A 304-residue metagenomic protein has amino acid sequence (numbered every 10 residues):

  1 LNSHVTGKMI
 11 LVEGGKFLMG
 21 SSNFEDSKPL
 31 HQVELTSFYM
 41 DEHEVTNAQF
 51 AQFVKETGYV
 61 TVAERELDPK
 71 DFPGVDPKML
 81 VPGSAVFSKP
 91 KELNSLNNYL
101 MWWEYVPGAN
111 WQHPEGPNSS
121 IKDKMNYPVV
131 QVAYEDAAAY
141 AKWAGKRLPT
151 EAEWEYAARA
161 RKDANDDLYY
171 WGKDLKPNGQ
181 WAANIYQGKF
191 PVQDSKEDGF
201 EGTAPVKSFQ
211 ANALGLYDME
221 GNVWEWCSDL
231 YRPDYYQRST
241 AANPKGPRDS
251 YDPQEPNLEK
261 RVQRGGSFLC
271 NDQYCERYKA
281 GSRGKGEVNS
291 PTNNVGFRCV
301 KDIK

Functional and structural regions predicted by a protein language model:
V5-M19: Mature N-terminal segment immediately following signal peptide/propeptide cleavage in secreted/periplasmic
E13, E34-T36, D41, K55 (+4 more regions): A secondary-structure boundary/capping signal
F17-T36, P117-S120: Short, conserved catalytic-motif segment at the N-terminal edge
L18, E66-A280, V288-P291: Functional-site microenvironments in short loops/helix caps that host divalent-cation chemistry
F38, F53-V62, A144, R161: Short capping motifs at secondary-structure boundaries
E42, N47-V54, A133-A139, E155: Short, solvent-exposed alpha-helical surface patches in non-cytosolic proteins
V45, D229-Y231, K304: Acidic glycine-/aspartate-rich tracts in secreted/extracellular proteins
P291-K304: Short, structured beta-strand segments at or near domain termini in extracellular proteins/domains
